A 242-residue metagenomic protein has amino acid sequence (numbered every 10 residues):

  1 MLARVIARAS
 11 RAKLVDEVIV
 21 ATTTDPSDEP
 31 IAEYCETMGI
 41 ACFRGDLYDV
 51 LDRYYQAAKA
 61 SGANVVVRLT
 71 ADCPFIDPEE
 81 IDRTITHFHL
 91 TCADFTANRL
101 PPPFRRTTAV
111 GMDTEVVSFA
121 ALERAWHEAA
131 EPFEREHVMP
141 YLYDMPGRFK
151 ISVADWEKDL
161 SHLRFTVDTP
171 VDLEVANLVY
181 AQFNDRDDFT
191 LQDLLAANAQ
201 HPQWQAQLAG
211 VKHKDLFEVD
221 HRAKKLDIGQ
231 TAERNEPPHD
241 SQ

Functional and structural regions predicted by a protein language model:
M1-T22, S27: N-terminal glycine-rich phosphate-binding loop and ensuing alpha1 helix
D16, N64, D94: Conserved acidic residues
T24-T91: Short phosphate-binding loop-to-helix
I76-L163, E174, L178, A196-D240: Conserved core of the sugar-phosphate nucleotidyltransferase
T166: PAPS-dependent sulfotransferase catalytic core
T169: Short, conserved phosphate/pyrophosphate- and ester-handling motifs at nucleotide-, phospho-/glycolipid
